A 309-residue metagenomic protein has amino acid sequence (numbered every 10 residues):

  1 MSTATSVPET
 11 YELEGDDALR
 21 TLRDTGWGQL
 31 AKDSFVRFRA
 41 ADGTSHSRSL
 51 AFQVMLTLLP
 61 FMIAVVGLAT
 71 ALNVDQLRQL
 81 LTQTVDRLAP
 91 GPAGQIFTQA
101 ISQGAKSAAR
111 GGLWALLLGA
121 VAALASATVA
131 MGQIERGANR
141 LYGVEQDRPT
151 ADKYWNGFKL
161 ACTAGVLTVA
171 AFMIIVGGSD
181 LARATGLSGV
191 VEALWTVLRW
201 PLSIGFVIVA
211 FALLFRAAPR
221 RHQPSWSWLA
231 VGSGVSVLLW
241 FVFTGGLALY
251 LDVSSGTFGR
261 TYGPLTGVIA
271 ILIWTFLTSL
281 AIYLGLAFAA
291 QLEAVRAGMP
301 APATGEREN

Functional and structural regions predicted by a protein language model:
M1-N309: Membrane-embedded alpha-helices and immediately adjacent juxtamembrane helical segments in alpha-helical membrane
